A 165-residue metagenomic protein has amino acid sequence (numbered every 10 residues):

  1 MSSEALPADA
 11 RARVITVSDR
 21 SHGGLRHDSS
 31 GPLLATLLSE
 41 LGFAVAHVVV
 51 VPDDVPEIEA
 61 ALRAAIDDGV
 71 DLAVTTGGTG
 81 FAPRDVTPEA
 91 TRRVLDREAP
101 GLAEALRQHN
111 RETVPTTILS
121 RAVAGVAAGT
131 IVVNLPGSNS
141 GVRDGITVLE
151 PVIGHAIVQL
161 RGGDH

Functional and structural regions predicted by a protein language model:
M1-H165: Non-catalytic beta/alpha edge segments that cap or flank active sites
